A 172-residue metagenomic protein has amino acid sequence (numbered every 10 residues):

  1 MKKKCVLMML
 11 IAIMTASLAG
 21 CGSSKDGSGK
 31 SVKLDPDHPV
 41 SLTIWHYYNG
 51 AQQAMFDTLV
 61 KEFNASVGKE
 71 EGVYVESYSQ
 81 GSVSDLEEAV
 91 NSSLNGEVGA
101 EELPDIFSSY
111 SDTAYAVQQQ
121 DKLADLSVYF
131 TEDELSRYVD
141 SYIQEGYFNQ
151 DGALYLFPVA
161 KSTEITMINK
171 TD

Functional and structural regions predicted by a protein language model:
M1-C5: Positively charged n-region of N-terminal signal peptides that target proteins for export
V6-L7, C21-Q119, E134-R137: Conserved N-terminal structural module of periplasmic/extracytoplasmic solute-binding proteins
L7-I13: Sec-dependent N-terminal signal peptides
T15-L18: Bacterial Sec-type N-terminal signal peptides, specifically the leucine/valine-rich hydrophobic h-region
S109-M167, T171: Hinge/lid segment of periplasmic solute-binding proteins
